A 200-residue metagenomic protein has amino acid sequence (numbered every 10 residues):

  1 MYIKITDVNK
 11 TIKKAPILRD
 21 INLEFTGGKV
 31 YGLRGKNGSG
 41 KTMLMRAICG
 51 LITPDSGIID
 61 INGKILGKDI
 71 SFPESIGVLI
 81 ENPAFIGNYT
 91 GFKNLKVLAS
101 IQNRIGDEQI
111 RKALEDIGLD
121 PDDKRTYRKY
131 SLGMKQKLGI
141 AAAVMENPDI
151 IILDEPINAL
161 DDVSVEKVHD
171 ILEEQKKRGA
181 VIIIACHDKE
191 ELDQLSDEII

Functional and structural regions predicted by a protein language model:
I3, L18-D20: Conserved structural motif at the start of ABC-family nucleotide-binding domains
R34-K36: The feature captures the beta-strand-to-loop junction immediately N-terminal to the Walker
C49: Helix-to-loop junction immediately C-terminal to a conserved catalytic motif
G57-F72: Conserved ABC transporter NBD signature motif
K96, D107-D123: Conserved ABC ATPase "signature" region
I151-E155: Catalytic Walker B motif of ABC-type/P-loop ATPase nucleotide-binding domains
A185-H187: H-loop/switch region of ABC-family ATPase nucleotide-binding domains
